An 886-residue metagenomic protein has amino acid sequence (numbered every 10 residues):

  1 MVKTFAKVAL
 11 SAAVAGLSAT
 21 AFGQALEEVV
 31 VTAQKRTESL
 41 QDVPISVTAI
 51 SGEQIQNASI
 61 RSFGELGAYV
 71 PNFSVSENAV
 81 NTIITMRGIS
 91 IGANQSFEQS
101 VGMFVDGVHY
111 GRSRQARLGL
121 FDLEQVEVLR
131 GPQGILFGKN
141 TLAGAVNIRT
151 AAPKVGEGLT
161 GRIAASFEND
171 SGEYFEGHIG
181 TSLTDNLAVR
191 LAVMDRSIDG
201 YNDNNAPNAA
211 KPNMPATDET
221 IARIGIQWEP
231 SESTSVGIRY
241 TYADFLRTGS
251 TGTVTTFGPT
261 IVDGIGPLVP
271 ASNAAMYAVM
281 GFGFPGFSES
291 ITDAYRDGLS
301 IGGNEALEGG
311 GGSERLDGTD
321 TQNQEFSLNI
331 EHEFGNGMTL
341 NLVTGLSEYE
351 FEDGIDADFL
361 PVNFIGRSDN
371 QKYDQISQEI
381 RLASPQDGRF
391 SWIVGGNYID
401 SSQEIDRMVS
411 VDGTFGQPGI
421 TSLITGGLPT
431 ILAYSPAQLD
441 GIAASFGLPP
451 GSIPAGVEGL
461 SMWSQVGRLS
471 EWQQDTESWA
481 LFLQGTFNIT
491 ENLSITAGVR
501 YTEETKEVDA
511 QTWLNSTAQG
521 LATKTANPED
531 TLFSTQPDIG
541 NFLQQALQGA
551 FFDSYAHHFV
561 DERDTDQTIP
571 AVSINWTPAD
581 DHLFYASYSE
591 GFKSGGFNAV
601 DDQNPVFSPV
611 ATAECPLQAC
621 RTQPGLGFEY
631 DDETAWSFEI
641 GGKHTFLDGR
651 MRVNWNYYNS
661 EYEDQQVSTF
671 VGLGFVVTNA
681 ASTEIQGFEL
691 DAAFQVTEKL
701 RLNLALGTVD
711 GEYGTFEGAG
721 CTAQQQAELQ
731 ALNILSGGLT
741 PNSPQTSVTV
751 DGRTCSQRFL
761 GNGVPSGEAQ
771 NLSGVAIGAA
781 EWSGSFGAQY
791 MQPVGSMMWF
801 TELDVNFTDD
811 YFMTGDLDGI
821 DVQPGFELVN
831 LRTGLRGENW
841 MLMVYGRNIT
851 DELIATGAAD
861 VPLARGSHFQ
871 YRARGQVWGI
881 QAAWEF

Functional and structural regions predicted by a protein language model:
L26-K154, I640: Acidic, small-polar-rich N-terminal luminal/periplasmic segments of exported/outer-membrane proteins
I84, Q99-S100, R112, F121-R130 (+8 more regions): Outer-membrane beta-barrel translocator/receptor signature
Y201-P215, S250-G312, A357-G366, M408-L469 (+5 more regions): Solvent-exposed loop segments that connect transmembrane elements
T217-W392, I399-S401, L423, P429 (+2 more regions): Outer-membrane beta-barrel domain signature, strongest for Gram-negative TonB-dependent receptors and also present
Q227-S231, L382-P385, S391, G395-I399 (+2 more regions): Structural signature of Gram-negative outer-membrane beta-barrels, strongest in the C-terminal barrel of TonB-dependent
N329-G335, T339-G345, E350-I355, L583-S589 (+4 more regions): Membrane-embedded beta-barrel scaffold of Gram-negative outer-membrane proteins
W392, E491-I495, R650-E661, N679-D816 (+1 more regions): Gram-negative outer-membrane beta-barrel transporters
V409, G416, L702, N806-D816 (+1 more regions): C-terminal beta-signal and adjacent terminal beta-strands/loops of Gram-negative outer-membrane beta-barrel proteins
